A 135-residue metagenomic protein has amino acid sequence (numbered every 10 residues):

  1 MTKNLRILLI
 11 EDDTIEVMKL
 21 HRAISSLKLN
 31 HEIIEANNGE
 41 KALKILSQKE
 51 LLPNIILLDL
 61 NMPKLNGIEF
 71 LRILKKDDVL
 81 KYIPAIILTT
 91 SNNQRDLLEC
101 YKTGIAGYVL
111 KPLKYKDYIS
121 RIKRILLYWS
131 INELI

Functional and structural regions predicted by a protein language model:
N4-E16, L20-I24, I56: Conserved acidic segment of CheY-like receiver
E35-K44, G67: Helix N-cap/capping motif at the beta->alpha junctions
K44, I68-K81: Short amphipathic alpha-helix used as the core "switch/output" element in two-component signaling
E50-L57: Active-site beta3 strand of CheY-like receiver
M62: Receiver (REC) domain active-site loop signature in two-component systems and cognate sites in sensor histidine kinases
E69, N92-G107: Alpha4 helix (beta4-alpha4-beta5 surface) of REC/receiver domains from two-component response regulators
L113-L126, L134: C-terminal output helix
